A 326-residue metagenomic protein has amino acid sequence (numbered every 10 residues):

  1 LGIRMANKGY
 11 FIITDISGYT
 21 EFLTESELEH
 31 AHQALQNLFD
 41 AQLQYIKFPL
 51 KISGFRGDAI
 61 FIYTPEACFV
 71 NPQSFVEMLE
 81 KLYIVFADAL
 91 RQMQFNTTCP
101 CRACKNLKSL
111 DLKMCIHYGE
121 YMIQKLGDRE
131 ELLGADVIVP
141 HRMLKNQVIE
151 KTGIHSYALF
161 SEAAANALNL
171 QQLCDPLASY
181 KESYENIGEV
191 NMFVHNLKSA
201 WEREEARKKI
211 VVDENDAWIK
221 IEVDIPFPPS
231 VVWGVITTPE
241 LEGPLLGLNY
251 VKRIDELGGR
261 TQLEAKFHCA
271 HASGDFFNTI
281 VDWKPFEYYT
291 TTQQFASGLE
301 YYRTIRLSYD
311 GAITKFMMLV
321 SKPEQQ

Functional and structural regions predicted by a protein language model:
G2-K81: Catalytic NTP-binding/metal-coordinating core of nucleotidyl cyclase/transferase enzymes
F22-E25, Q124-R129, Q326: Short acidic, glycine/proline-rich loop/turn micro-motifs
C68-S179: Catalytic beta-strand-to-alpha-helix segment of the class III nucleotidyl cyclase homology domain
P176-E214, E222: Eukaryote-biased recognition of electropositive, low-complexity segments and basic polyanion/acidic-motif-binding
E204-L257: Hydrophobic ligand-binding cavity/cleft-lining segments
D224, E240, K252-Y302: Glycine-rich portal/gate segments that line the openings of hydrophobic small-molecule binding cavities
P229-S230, D282-F286, R306-K315: A short, structured loop/turn motif at beta-sheet edges
Q294-Q326: Beta-strand/loop substructures that line and gate deep hydrophobic ligand-binding cavities in soluble
